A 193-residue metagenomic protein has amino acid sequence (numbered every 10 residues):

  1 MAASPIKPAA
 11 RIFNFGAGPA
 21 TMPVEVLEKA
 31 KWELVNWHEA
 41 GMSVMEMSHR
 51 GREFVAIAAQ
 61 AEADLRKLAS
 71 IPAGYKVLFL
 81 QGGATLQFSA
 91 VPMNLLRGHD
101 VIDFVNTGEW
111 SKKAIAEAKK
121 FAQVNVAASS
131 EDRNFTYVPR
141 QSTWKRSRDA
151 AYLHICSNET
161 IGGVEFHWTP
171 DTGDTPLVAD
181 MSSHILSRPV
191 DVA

Functional and structural regions predicted by a protein language model:
M1-R11: Basic/polar N-terminal segments that are highly enriched at the extreme N-terminus, encompassing both cleavable
R11-E62: A glycine-/small-polar-enriched, mobile loop at the entrance of the PLP active site in fold-type I
G18, A118, S129-I185: Active-site phosphate-binding strand-loop segment of PLP-dependent enzymes
P19-M22, A84-Q87, G108-S111, T160 (+1 more regions): Gly/Ser/Thr-rich loops at beta-strand to alpha-helix junctions that form or flank small-molecule/cofactor-binding
G41-Q87, N94, G108-E109, E117: Conserved N-terminal alpha-helix of the aminotransferase class I/II PLP-enzyme fold
Y75-V77, D100-D103, D174-P176: Short active-site oxyanion
T85-L153: PLP-dependent aminotransferase-like
V178, V192-A193: Conserved active-site segment immediately N-terminal to the catalytic lysine that forms the internal aldimine
